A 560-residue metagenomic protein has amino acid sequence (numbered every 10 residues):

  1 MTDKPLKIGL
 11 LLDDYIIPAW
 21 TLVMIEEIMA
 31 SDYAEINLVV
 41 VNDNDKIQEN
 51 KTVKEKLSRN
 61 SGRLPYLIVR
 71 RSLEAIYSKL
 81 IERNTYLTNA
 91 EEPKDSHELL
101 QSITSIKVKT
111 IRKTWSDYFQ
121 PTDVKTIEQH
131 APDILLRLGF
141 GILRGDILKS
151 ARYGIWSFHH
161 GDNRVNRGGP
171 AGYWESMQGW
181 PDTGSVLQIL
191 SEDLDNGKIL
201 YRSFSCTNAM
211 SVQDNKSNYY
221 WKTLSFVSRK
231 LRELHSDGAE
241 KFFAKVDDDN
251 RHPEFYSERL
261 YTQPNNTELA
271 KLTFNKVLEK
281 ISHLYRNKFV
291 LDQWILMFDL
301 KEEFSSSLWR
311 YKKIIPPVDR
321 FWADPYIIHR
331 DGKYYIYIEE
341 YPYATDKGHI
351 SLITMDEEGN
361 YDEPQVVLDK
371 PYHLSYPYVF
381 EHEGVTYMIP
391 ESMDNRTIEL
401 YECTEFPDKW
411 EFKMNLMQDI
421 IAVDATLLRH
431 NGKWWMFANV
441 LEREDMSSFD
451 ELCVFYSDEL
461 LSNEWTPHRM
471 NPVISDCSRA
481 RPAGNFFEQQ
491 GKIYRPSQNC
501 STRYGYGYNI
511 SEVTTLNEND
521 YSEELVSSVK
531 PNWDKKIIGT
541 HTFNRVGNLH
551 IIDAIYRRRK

Functional and structural regions predicted by a protein language model:
M1-L374, Y378-Y387, E399-T404, A422-T426 (+3 more regions): One-carbon transfer enzymes
S305-I314, N360-V367, E405-D419, F455-R479 (+1 more regions): Blade-edge beta-strand/turn elements of extracellular beta-propeller and related beta-sheet repeat scaffolds
P317-W322, K370-L374, D476-P482, D534-I538: Short glycine-/Asp-/Thr-/Trp-enriched loop segments that recur within the blades of beta-propeller repeat domains
I338-E340, P390-E391, A438-V440, S497-N499 (+1 more regions): Recurrent small/Gly-Pro-centered beta-turn motifs in extracellular repeat architectures
Y341-T345, M393-R396, L441-D445, C500-R503: Short glycine/acidic-enriched loop and turn motifs that connect beta-strands
M414-E488: Aromatic-anchored, glycine/proline-accented short structural segments that stabilize local strand-turns or short
W465-E523: Glycine/small-residue-rich hydrophobic helix-like segments
G507-V513, D534-K560: Blade-level signature of beta-propeller repeat domains, shared across WD40, Kelch, NHL, RCC1 and BNR/Asp-box propellers
